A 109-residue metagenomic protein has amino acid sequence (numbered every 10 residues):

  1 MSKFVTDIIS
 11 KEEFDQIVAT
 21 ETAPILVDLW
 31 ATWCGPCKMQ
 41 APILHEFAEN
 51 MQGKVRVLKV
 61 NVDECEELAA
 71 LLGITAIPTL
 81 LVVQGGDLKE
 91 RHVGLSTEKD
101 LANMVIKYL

Functional and structural regions predicted by a protein language model:
M1-R56, E64-G73, I77-T79, Q84-L109: Proteins that catalyze or organize thiol-disulfide redox chemistry and the adjacent proteostasis machinery handling
K59: Conserved residues in the N-terminal Rossmann fold of short-chain dehydrogenase/reductase
